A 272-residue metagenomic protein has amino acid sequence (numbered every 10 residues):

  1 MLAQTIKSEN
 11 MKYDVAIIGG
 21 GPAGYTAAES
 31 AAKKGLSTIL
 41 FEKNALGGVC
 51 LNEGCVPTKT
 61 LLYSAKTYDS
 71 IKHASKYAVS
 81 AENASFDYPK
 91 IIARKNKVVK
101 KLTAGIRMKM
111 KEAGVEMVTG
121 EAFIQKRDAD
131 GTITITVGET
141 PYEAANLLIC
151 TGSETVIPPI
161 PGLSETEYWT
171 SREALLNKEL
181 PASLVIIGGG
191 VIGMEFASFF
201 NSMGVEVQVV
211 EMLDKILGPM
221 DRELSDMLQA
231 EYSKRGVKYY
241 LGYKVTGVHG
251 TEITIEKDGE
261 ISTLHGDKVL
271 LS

Functional and structural regions predicted by a protein language model:
L2-Y13, E29-L36, F41-A182, L213-L217 (+4 more regions): Glycine-rich flavin
E9-A23, L180-G190: Beta1/beta-strand and adjacent pyrophosphate-binding region of the FAD-binding site in flavoprotein oxidoreductases
D14-L40, G193-N201: N-terminal Rossmann-like FAD-binding beta1-loop-alpha1 element of flavoenzymes
G19, C150-T151, S171, I187 (+1 more regions): Short, well-ordered coil/turn residues at beta-beta hairpins and beta-strand->alpha-helix junctions within
G21, E42, G152-S153, K257 (+1 more regions): Short glycine-/small-residue-rich Rossmann-like dinucleotide-binding loops
T136, Y240, T254-E256: A general beta-strand register signal
L147, D267-L271: AMP-binding/adenylate-forming core of the ANL superfamily
I186, V191-V210: Rossmann-like dinucleotide/phosphate-binding beta-alpha-beta segment
